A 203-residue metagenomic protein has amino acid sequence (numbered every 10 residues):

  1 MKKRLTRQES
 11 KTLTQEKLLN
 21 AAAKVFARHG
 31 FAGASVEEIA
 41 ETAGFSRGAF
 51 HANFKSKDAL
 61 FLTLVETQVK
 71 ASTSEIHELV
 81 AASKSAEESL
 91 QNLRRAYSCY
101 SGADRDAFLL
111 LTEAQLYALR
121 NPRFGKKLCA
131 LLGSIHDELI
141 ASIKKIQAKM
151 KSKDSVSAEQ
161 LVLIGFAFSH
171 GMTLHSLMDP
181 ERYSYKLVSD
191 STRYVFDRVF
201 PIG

Functional and structural regions predicted by a protein language model:
M1-L13, G203: N-terminal intrinsically disordered/low-complexity leader segments
L13, K17, A21-T63: Helix-turn-helix
T14, K57, L64, Q68 (+6 more regions): Hydrophobic/aromatic residues within well-ordered alpha-helical segments
K17, A21-R28, E75-L79, L110 (+2 more regions): Solvent-exposed, amphipathic alpha-helical segments
K55-A59, T63, A81-K84, G102 (+3 more regions): Residues in soluble alpha-helical coiled-coils and helical-bundle/repeat scaffolds
T63, K70, H77-A107, A158-G165 (+1 more regions): Hydrophobic alpha-helical connector segments
S89, G102-K126: Amphipathic alpha-helical segments used for helix-helix packing
R123-K126, I146-G203: Hydrophobic/aromatic-rich alpha-helical bundle segments in the mid-to-C-terminal region
